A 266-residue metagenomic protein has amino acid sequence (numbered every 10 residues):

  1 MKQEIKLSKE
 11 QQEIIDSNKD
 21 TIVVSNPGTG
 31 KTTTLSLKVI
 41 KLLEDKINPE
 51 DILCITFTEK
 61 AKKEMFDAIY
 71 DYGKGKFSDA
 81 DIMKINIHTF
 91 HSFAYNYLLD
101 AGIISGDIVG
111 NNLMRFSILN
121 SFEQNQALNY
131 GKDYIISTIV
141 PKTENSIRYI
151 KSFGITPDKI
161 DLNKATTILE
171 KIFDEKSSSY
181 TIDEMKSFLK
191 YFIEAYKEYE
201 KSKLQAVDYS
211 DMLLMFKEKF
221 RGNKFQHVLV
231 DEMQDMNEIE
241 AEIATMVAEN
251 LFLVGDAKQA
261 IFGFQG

Functional and structural regions predicted by a protein language model:
M1-V24, T29, T33-T34, D51-L53 (+4 more regions): Accessory N-terminal region flanking or inserted into the helicase ATPase core in nucleic-acid motor proteins
E13, K41-D45, Y72, E218-K219: A generic secondary-structure signal
T29-K31, Q234-G266: Conserved helicase motor core of SF1/SF2 NTP-dependent helicases
G30-L37, E59, E64: Phosphate-binding Walker
T33-I47, V247: Walker A/P-loop NTP-binding motif
V39, F57-K60, T89-S92, V254-K258 (+1 more regions): A short beta-strand-to-loop transition that corresponds to the Sensor-1 phosphate-sensing loop of AAA+ P-loop ATPases
N48-D51, M83, E249-N250, D256-A257: Short glycine-/polar-rich loops that comprise or flank the Walker A/P-loop and associated switch/sensor motifs
D51-S146: Conserved P-loop NTPase-based nucleic-acid remodeling module centered on helicase motor cores
